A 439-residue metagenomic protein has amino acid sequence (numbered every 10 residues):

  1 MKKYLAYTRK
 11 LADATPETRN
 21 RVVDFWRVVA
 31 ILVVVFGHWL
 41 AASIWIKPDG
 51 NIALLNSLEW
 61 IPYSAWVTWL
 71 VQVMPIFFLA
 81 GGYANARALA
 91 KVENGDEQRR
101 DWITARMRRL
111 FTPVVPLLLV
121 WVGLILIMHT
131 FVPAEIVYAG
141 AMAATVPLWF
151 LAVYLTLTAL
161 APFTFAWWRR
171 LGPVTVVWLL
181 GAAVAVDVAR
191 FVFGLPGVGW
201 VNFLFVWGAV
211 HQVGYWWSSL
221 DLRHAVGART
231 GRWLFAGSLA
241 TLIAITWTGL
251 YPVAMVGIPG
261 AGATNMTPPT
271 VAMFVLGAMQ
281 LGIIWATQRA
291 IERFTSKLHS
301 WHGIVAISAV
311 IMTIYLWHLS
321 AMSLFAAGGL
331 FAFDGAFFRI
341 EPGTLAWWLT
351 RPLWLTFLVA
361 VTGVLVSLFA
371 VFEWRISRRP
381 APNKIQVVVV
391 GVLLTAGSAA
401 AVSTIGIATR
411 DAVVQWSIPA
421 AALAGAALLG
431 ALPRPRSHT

Functional and structural regions predicted by a protein language model:
K2-T439: Alpha-helical transmembrane segments and their immediate juxtamembrane cytosolic regions
